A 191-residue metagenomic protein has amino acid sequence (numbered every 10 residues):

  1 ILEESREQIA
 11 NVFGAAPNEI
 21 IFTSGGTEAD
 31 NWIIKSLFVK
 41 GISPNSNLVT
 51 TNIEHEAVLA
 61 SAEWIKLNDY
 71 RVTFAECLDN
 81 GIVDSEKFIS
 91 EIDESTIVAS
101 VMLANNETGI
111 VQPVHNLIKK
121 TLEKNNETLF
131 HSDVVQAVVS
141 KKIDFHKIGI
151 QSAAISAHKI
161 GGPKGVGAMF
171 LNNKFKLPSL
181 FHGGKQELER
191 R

Functional and structural regions predicted by a protein language model:
I1-R191: Pyridoxal 5′-phosphate
